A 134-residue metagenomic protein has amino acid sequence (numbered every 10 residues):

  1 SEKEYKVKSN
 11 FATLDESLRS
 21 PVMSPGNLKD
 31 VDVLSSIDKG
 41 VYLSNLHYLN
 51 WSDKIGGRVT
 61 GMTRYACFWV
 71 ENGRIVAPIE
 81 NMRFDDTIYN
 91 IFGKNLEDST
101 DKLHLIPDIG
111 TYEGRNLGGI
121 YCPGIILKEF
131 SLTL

Functional and structural regions predicted by a protein language model:
S1-L134: N-terminal small-residue-enriched
